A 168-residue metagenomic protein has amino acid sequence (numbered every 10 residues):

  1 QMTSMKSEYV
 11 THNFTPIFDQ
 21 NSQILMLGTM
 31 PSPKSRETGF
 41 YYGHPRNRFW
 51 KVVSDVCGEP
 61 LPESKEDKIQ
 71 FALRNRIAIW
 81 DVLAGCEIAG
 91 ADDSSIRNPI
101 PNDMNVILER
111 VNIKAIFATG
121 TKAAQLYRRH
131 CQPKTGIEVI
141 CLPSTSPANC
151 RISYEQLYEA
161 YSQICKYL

Functional and structural regions predicted by a protein language model:
M2-Q23, P45, D92-N105, R128-L168: C-terminal capping/extension of enzyme domains
Q23-T29: Short, hydrophobic/glycine-enriched beta-strand segments
P31-K34, A84, A123, S146: Short, glycine/serine-rich, charged loops/turns that create anion-binding and catalytic segments at active sites
K34-S95: Short, surface-exposed acidic-centric catalytic microdomains
N47, A123-A124: Alpha-helix N-cap/helix-start and coil->helix boundary motif
R74-A123: Internal catalytic-core helix/loop-beta-alpha segment that presents or stabilizes conserved functional determinants
